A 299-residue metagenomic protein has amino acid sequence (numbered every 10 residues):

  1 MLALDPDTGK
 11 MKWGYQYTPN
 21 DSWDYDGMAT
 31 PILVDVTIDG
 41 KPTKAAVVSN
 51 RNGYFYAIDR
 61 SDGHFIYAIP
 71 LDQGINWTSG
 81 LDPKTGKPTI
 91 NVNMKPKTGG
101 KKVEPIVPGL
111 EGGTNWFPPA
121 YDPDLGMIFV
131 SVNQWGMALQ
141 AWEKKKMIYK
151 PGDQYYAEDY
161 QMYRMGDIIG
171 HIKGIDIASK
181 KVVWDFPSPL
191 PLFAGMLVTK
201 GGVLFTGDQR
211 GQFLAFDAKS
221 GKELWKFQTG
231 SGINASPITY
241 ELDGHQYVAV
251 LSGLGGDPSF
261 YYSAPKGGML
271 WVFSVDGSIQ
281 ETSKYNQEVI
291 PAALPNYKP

Functional and structural regions predicted by a protein language model:
M1-G27, V34-P42, Y54-P105, G136-L192 (+1 more regions): Extracytoplasmic/lumenal domain signature
G27-A29, N115: Catalytic-loop motifs flanking and including active-site residues across diverse enzymes
T89-N93, G100-M137: Long, low-complexity segments enriched in small/aliphatic residues
